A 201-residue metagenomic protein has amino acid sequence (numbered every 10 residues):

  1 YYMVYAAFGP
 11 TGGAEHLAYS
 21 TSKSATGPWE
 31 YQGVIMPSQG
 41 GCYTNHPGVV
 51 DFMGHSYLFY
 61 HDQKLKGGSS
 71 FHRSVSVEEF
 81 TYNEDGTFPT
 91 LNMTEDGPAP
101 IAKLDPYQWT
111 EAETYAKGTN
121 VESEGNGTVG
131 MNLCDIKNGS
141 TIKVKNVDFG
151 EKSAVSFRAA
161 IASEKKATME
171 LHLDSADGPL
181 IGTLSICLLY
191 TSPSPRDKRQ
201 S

Functional and structural regions predicted by a protein language model:
Y1-G9, H55-K64, F157-A159: Hydrophobic core segments of beta-strands in well-ordered, beta-rich domains
G13-A18, R73-V77: Structural motif
S20-Q39, T90-N92: Blade-edge beta-strand/turn elements of extracellular beta-propeller and related beta-sheet repeat scaffolds
N45-G48: Beta-propeller and closely related beta-sheet repeat lectin domains
R73-D135: Catalytic cores of secreted or luminal carbohydrate-active enzymes
T128-S156, K166: Short beta-strands within extracellular/lumenal beta-sheet-rich domains
T168-A176: Short, surface-exposed beta-strand/strand-loop-strand elements in extracellular ectodomains
Y190-D197: Conserved small/polar residues in nucleotide/adenosyl-binding loops
